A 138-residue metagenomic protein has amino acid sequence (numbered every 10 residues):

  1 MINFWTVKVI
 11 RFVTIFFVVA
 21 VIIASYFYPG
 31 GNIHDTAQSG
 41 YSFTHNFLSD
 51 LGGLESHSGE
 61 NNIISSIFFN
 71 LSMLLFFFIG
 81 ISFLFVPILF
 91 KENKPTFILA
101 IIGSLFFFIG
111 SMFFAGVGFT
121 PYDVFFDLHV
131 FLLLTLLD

Functional and structural regions predicted by a protein language model:
F4-I33: N-terminal signal-anchor transmembrane alpha helix
T6-F17, F69-S72, F76, G103-G110 (+1 more regions): Hydrophobic alpha-helical transmembrane segments of polytopic
H34-N61: Extracytosolic (periplasmic/ER-lumenal) interhelical loops and adjacent juxtamembrane/interface segments of multi-pass
S49, S66-L74, V130-D138: Alpha-helical transmembrane segments of polytopic membrane proteins
E55-L89: Individual transmembrane alpha-helix segments
V86-L99: Membrane-interface helix-boundary motifs at transmembrane edges
F106-D138: Membrane-proximal helix-loop-helix units in multi-pass membrane proteins
